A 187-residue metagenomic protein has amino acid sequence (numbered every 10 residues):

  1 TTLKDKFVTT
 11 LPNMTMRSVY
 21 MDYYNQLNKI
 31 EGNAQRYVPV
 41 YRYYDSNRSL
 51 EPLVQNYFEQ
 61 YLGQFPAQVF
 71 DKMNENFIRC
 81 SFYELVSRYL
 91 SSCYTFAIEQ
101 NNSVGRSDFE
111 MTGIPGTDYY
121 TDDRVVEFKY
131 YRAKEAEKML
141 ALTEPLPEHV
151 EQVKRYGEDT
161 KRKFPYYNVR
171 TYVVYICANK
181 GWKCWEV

Functional and structural regions predicted by a protein language model:
T1-M139, E144-H149, G157, V187: Extended alpha-helical interface modules used as scaffolds for assembling large macromolecular complexes
A141-V187: Nucleic-acid nuclease catalytic cores
